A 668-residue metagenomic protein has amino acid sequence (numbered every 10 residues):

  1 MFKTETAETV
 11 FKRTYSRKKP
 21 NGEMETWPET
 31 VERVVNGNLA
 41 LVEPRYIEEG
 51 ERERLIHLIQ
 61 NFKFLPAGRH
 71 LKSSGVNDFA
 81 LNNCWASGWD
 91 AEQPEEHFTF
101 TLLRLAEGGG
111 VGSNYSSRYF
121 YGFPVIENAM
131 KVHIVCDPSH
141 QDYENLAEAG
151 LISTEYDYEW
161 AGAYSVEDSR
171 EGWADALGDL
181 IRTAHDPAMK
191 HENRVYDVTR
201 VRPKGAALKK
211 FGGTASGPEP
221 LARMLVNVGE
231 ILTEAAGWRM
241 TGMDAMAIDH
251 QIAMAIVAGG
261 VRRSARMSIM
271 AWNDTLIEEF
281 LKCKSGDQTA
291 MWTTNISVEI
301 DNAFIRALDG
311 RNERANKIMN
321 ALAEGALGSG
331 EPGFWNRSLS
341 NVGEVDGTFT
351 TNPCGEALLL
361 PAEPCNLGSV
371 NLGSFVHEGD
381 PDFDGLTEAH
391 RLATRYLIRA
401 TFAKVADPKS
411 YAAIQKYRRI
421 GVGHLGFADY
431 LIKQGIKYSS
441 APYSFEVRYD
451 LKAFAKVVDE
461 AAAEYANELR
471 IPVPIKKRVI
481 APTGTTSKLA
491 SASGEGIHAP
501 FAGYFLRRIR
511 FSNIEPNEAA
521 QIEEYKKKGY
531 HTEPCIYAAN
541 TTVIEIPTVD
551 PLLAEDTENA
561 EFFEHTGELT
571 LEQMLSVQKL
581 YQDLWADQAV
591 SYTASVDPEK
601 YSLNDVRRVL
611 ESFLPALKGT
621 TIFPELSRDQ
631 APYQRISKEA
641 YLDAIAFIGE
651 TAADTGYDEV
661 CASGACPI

Functional and structural regions predicted by a protein language model:
M1-I668: Extended catalytic cores of very large enzyme megasubunits
